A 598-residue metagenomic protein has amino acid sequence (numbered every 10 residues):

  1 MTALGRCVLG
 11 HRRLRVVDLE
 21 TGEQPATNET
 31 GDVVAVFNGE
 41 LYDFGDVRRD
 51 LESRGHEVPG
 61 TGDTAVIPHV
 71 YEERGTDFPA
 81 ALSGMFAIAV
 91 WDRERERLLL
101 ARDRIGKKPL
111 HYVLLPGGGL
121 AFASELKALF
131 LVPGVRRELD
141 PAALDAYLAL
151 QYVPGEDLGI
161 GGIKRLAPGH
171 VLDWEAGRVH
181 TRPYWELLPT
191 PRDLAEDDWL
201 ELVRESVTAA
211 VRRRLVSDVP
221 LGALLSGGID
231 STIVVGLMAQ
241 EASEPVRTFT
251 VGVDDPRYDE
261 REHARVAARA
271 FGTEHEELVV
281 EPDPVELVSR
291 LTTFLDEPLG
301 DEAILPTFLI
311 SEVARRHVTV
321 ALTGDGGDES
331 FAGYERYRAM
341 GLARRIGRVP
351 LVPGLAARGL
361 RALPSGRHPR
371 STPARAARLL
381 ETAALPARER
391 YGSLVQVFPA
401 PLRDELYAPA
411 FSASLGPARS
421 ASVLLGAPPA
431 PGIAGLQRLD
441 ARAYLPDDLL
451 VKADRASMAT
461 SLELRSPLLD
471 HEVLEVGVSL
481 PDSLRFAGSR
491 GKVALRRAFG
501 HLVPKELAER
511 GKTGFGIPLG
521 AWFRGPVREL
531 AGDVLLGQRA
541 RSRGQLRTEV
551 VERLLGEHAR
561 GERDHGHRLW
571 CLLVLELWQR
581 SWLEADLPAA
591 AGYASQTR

Functional and structural regions predicted by a protein language model:
M1-D296, T307, S311, G500-H501 (+5 more regions): Cysteine-centered catalytic environments shared across enzyme families
M1-R13, V352, A362, G366-R370 (+1 more regions): Extreme N-terminus nucleophile/cap motif
R6, F130-L131, D140, G161-P168 (+4 more regions): Adenosyl-5′-phosphate
R95-R97, S217-V219, E262, A314-R315 (+4 more regions): Short hydrophobic "helix-edge" motifs at membrane interfaces and signal-peptide entry regions
R104, L309-R367, Y444, L449-V473: Active-site adenylate/phosphate-handling loop in enzymes that bind or generate adenylated species
L221-D230, D255-P256, E302-L305, S330 (+2 more regions): Glycine-rich loop motifs involved in handling phospho/adenylate chemistry
T292-F294, E335-L342, A589-A590: Short secondary-structure boundary/capping segments
E297-D301: Acceptor-substrate binding/catalytic loop of class I
